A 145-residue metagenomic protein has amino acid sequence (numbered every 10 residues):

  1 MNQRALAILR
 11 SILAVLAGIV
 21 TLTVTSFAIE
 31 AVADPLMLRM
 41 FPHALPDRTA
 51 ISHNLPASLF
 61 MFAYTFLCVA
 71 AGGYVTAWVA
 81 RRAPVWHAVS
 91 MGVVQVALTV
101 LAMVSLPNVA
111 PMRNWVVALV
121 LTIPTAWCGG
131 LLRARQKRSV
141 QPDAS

Functional and structural regions predicted by a protein language model:
M1-S145: Juxtamembrane/disordered regions of integral membrane proteins
